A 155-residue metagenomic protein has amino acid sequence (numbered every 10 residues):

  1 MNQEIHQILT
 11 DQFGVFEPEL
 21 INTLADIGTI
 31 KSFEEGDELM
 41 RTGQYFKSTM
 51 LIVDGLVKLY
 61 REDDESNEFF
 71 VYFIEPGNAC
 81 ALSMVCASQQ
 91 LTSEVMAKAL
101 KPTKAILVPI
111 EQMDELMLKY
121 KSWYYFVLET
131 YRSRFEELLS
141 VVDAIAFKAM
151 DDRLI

Functional and structural regions predicted by a protein language model:
M1-E35, M84-A87: Cyclic nucleotide-binding regulatory module and flanking cytosolic helices
G28, F46-K47: Short loop/turn microsegments at loop-to-beta-strand junctions
G36, K47-Y60, P76-G77: Glycine- and acidic-residue-biased ligand/ion/polar-headgroup-sensing regions
L39-Q44: Short phosphate-coordinating micro-motif centered on Lys-Gly-acidic
D54, E111-Q112, S133: Alpha-helix/helix-capping structural signal
Y60-S66: Cytochrome P450 core scaffold surrounding the K-helix E-X-X-R motif and the conserved "meander" helix-loop region
F70-E129: Cyclic-nucleotide recognition modules
L118-I155: Polybasic "coupling" helices that flank or enter modular domains
